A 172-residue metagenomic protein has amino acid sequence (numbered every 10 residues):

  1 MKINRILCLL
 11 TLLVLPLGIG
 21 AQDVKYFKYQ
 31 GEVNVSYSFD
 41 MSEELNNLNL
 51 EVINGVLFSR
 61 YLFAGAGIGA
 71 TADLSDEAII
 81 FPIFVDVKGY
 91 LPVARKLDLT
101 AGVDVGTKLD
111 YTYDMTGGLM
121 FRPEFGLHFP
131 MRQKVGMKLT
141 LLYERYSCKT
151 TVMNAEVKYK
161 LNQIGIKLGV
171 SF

Functional and structural regions predicted by a protein language model:
M1-F27, F172: Cleavable N-terminal export/targeting peptides
Q22-F39: Transmembrane beta-strand segments of Gram-negative outer membrane beta-barrel proteins
Y29-G31, V52-N54, Y143-R145, N162: Polar/charged side chains located within well-ordered beta-strands of beta-rich proteins
Y37-F39, E44, E51-M137, L141: Gram-negative (and chloroplast) outer-membrane scaffold detector with strong preference for beta-barrel transmembrane
S147-A155: Low-complexity, intrinsically disordered Gly/Pro/Thr-rich segments
K160-F172: Outer-membrane beta-barrel "beta-signal"
